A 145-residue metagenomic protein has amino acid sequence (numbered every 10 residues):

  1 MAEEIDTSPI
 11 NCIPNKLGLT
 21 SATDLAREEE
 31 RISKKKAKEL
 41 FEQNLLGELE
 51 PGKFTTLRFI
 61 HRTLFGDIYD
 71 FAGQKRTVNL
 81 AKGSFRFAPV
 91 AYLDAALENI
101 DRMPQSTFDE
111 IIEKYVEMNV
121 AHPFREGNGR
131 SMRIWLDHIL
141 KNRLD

Functional and structural regions predicted by a protein language model:
M1-D145: FIC/Doc superfamily catalytic core
